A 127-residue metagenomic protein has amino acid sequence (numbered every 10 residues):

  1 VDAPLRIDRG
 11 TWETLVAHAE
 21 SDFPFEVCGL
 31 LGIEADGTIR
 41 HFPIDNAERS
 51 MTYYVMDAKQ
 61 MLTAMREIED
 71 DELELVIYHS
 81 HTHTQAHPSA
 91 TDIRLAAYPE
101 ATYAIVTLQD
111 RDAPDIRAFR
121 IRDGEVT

Functional and structural regions predicted by a protein language model:
V1-E74, H83-T127: Conserved beta-strand-loop surface patch within small alpha/beta domains used for substrate/adaptor or ligand engagement
I77: Conserved, mostly hydrophobic/aromatic
S80: Metallo-beta-lactamase
